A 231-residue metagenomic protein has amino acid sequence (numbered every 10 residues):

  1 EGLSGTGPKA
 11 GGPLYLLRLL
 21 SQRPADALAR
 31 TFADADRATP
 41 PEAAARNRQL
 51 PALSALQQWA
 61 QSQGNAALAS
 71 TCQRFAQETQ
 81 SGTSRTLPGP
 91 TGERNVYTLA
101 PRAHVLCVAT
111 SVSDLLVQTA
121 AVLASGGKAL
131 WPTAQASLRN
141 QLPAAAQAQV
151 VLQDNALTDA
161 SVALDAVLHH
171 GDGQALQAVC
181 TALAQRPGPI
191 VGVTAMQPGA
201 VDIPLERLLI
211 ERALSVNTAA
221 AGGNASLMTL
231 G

Functional and structural regions predicted by a protein language model:
E1-H104, V108, V112-S113, S125-K128 (+2 more regions): C-terminal segments
Q118-T119, C180: Short glycine/serine-rich donor-binding loops of glycosyltransferases
T119-S125: Conserved short alpha-helical elements in the N-terminal third of ANL/AMP-binding
